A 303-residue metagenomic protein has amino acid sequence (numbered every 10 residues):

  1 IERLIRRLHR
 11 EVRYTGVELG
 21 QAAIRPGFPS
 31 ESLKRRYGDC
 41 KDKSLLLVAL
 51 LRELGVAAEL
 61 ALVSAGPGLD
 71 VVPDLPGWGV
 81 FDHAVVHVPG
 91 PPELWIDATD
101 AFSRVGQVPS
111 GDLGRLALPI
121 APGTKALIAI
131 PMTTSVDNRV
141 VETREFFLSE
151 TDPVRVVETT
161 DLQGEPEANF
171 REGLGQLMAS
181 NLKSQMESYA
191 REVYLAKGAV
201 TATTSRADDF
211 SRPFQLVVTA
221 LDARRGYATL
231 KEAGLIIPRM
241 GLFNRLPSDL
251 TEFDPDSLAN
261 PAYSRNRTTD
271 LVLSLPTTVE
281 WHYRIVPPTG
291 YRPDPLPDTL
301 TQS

Functional and structural regions predicted by a protein language model:
I1-S303: A sensor for short, sequence-defined functional sites
